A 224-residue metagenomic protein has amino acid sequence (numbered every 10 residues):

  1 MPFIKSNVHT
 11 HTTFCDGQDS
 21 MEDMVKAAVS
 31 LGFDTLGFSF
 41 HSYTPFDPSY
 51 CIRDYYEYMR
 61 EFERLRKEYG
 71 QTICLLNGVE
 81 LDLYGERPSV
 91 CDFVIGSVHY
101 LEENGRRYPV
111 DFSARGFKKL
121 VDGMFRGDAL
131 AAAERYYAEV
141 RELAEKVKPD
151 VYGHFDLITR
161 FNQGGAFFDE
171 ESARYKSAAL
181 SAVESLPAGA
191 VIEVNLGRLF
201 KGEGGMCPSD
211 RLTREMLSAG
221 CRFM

Functional and structural regions predicted by a protein language model:
M1-L83, K148, T159-A173, S181 (+2 more regions): An N-terminally biased module of ancient metal coordination in phosphate/nucleic-acid-related enzymes
F14, G96-L101, Y108-A219: Domain-core and long-helix interface of multi-subunit machines
F33, C91, K148-P149, C221: A structural motif
F33, I73, G189-A190, C221: A short helix->loop->beta-strand "cap" motif at the edges of active sites that frequently abuts
H41, F155, C221-M224: Short acidic/histidine-rich active-site segments
L83-S89: Catalytic cores of alpha/beta
